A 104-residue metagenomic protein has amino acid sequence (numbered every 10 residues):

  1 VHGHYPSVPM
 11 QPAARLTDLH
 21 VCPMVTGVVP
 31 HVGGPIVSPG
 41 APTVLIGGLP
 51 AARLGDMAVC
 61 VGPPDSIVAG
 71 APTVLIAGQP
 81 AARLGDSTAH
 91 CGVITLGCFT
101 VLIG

Functional and structural regions predicted by a protein language model:
V1-G104: Intrinsically disordered, low-complexity proline/glycine-rich segments
